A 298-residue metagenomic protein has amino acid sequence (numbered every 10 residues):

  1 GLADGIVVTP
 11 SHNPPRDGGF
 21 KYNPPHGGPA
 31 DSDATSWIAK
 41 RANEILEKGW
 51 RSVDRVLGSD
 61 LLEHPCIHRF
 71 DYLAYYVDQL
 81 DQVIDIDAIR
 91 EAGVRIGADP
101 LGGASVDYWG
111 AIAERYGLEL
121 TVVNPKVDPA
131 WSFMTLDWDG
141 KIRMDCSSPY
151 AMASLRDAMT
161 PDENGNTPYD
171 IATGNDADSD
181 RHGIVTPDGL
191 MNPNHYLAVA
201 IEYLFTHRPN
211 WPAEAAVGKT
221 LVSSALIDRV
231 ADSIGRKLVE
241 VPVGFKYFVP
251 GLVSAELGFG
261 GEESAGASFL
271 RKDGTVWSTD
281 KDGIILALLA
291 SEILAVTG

Functional and structural regions predicted by a protein language model:
G1-G28: Ferredoxin-reductase
I6-V8, A98, V122-N124, T173-N175 (+4 more regions): General beta-strand structural signal in soluble alpha/beta enzymes
P14-D17, G103-D107, S179-H182, A267-L270: Short glycine/serine/threonine-rich phosphate/pyrophosphate-binding segments that cradle anionic phosphate groups
P15, P25-G28, K40, L46-E47 (+1 more regions): Replace "Mg2+/Mn2+-dependent" with "divalent metal-dependent
G18-T167: Gly/Ser/Thr-enriched, mixed-charge loops and adjacent short helices that form phosphate/oxyanion-binding elements
P29, D33-W37, D71-Y75, G103-Y108 (+6 more regions): Conserved active-site and cofactor/substrate-binding residues in soluble primary-metabolism enzymes
T167-I171, I184-P187, H207-G298: Phosphate-binding and adjacent anionic-ligand microenvironments
